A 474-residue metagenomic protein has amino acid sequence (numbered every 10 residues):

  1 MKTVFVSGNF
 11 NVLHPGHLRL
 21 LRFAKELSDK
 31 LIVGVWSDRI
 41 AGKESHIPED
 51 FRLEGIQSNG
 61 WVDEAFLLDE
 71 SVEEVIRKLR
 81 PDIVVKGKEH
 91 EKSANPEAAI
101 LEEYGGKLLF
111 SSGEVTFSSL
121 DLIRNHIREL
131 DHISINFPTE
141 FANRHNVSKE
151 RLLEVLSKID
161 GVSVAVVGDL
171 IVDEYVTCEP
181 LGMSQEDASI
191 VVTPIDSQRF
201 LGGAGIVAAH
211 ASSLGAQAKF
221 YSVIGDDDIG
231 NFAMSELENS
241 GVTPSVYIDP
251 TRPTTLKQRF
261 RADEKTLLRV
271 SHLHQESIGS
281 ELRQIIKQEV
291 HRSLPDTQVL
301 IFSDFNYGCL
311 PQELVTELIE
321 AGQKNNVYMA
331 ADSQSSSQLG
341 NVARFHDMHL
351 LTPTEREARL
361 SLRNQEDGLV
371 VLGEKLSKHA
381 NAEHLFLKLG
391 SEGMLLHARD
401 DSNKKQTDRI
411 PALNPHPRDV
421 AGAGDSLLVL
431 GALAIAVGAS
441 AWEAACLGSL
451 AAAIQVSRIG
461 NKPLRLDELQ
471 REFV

Functional and structural regions predicted by a protein language model:
M1, F141-L181: Positively charged, low-complexity intrinsically disordered leader regions
M1-R144: Nucleotidyltransferase catalytic core that binds NTPs
F5-H17, V167, V191-L201, G308-C309: Short, glycine-rich nucleotide/cofactor-binding loops
H14-D29, F200-L214, I319: Histidine-anchored nucleotide/phosphate-binding helix
K30-S37, G87-K88, K219-I224, M329-S333 (+1 more regions): Short internal beta-strands
V172-I301, K462-V474: Conserved N-terminal subdomain of the carbohydrate kinase-like
Q312-T407: Conserved phosphate/ATP/ADP-binding segment of small-molecule kinases
H379, E383, L413-E472: Conserved post-catalytic alpha-helical subdomain immediately downstream of the catalytic base and nucleotide-binding
